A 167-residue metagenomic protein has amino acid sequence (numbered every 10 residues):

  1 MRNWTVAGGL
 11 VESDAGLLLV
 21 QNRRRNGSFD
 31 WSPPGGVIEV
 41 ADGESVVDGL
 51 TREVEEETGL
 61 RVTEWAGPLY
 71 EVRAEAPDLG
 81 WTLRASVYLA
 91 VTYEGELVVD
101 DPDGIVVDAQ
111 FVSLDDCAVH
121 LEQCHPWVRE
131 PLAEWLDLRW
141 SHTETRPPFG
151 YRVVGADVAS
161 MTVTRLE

Functional and structural regions predicted by a protein language model:
M1-L18, V37-E39, E71: Conserved N-terminal beta-strand and adjoining loop/helix that marks the start of the Nudix/MutT-like hydrolase domain
W4, E12, P33, A66 (+1 more regions): Short connector loops at helix/strand junctions that flank enzyme active sites, especially segments positioning acidic
T5-A7, A15, L83-S86, V107 (+2 more regions): Change "...and in nucleic-acid phosphodiester-cleaving endonucleases..." to "...and in nucleic-acid processing enzymes
E12-L17, R25-G27, E75, A90-E96: Short, charged/polar surface micro-motifs in flexible loops or helix N-caps
G16-E56: Conserved Nudix-box catalytic region and its N-terminal flanking loop in Nudix hydrolases and closely related
F29-W31, D103-E167: Nudix hydrolase/Nudix homology domain
R61-Y70: A short coil-to-beta-strand element that immediately follows conserved catalytic motifs
R73-V98, Q110-D116, P131-R139: Active-site-adjacent beta-strand/loop module that shapes the phosphate/pyrophosphate-binding cleft
